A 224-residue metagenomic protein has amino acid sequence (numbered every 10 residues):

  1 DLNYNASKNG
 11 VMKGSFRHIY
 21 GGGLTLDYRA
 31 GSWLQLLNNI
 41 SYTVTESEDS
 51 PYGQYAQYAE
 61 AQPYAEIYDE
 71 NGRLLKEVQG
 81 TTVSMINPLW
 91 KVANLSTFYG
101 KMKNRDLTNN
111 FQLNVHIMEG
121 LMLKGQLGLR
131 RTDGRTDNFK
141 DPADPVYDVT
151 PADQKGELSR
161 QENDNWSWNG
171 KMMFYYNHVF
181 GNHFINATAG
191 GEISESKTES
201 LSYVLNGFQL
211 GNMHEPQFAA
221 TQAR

Functional and structural regions predicted by a protein language model:
L2-A6: Transmembrane beta-strand segments that form the barrel wall of outer-membrane beta-barrel proteins
G10-G21, T25-D106, K124-R224: Surface-exposed loop/interface segments of Gram-negative outer-membrane beta-barrel transport/assembly proteins
N114-E119: Long hydrophobic segments that form regular secondary structure
